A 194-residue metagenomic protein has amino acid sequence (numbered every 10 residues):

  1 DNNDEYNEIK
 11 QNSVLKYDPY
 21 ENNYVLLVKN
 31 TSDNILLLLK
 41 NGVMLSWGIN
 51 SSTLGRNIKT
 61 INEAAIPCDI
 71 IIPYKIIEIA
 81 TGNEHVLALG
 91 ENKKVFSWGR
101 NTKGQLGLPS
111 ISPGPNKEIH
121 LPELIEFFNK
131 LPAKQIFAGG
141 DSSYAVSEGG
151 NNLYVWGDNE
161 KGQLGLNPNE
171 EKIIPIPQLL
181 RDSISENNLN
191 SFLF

Functional and structural regions predicted by a protein language model:
D1-F194: Eukaryote-biased RCC1-like beta-propeller repeat architecture
